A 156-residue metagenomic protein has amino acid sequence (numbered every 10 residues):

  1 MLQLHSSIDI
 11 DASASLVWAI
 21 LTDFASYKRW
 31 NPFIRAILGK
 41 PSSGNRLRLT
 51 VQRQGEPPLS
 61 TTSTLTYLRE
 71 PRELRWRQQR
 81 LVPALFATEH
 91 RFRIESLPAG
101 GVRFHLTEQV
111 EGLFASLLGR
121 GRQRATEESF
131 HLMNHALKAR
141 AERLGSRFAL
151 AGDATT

Functional and structural regions predicted by a protein language model:
M1-S42, T156: Hydrophobic ligand-binding cavity/cleft-lining segments
L2-S7, R46, S60, E73 (+2 more regions): Intrinsic-disorder/low-complexity, polar/charged segments enriched in Ser/Thr/Lys/Arg/Asp/Glu/Gln
S6-I8, T61-Y67, Q78, T88-S96: Hydrophobic/aromatic beta-strand elements that line small-molecule binding cavities or substrate pockets in beta-rich
I8, L49-V51, W76, F92 (+1 more regions): Preference for bulky hydrophobic residues occupying beta-strand positions in well-ordered beta-sheet regions
D11-S15, S42, T66-R72, R93-R103: A short, structured loop/turn motif at beta-sheet edges
S15-W18, H131, H135: Amphipathic alpha-helical segments that line or abut small-molecule/effector binding pockets and mediate allosteric
L38-P83, H135-L144, F148-T156: Glycine-rich portal/gate segments that line the openings of hydrophobic small-molecule binding cavities
Q79-L132, A139, F148-L150: Beta-strand/loop substructures that line and gate deep hydrophobic ligand-binding cavities in soluble
